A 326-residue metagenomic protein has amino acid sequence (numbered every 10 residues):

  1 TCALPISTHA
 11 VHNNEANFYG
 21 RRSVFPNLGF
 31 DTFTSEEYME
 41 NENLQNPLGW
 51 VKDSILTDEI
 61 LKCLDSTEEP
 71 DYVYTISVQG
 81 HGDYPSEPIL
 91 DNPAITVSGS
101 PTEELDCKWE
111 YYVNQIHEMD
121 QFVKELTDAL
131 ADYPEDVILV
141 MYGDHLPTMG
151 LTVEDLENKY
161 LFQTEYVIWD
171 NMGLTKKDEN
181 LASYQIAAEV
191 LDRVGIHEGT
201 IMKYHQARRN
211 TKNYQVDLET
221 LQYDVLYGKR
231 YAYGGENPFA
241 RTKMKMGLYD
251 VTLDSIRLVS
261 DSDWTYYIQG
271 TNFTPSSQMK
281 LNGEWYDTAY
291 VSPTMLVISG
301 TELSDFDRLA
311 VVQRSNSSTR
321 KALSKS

Functional and structural regions predicted by a protein language model:
A3-M295, E302-S326: Solvent-exposed soluble domains appended to multi-pass membrane proteins
